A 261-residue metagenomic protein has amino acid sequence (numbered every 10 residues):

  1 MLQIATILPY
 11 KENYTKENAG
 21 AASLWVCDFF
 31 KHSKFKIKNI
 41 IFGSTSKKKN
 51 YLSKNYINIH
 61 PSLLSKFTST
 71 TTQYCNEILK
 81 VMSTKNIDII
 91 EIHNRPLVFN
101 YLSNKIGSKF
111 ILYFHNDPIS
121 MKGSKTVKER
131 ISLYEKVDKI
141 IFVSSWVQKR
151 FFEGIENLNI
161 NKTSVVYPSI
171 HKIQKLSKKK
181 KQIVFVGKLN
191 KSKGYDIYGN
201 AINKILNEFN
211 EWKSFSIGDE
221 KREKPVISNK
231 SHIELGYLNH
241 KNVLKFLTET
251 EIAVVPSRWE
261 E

Functional and structural regions predicted by a protein language model:
A5, I141, K175-K193, G199-N203 (+1 more regions): Conserved donor-binding/catalytic core segment of Leloir-type glycosyltransferases
L8-K16, D28-S69, E220: N-terminal strand-loop element at the rim of the active site of nucleotide-sugar-dependent glycosyltransferases
I92-L97, F114: Short His-centered aromatic/hydrophobic patch
P118, W146-V147, V165-Q174, K221: Short beta-strand->alpha-helix junction loop in the catalytic core of nucleotide-activated group-transfer enzymes
G123, R130-K162: A short, active-site helix/loop in glycosyltransferases that binds the activated sugar's phosphate group
R222-K241, I252: Nucleotide-activated donor-binding/catalytic signature segment of Leloir-type glycosyltransferases, i.e., the conserved
F246-T250: Short alpha-helical donor nucleotide-sugar binding micro-motif in glycosyltransferases
R258-W259: Aromatic "clamp/platform" in nucleotide-sugar-dependent glycosyltransferases that forms part of the donor/acceptor
